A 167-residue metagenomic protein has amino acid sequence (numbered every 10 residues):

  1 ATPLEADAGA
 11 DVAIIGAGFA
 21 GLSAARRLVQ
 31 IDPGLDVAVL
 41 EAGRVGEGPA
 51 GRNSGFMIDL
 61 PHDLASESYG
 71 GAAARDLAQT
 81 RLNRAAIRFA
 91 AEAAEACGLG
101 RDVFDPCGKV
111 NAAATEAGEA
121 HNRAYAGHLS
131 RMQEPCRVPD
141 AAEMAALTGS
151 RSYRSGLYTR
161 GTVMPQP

Functional and structural regions predicted by a protein language model:
A1-V12, Q30-D36: Extreme N-terminal leader/targeting segments of oxidoreductases
E5, E47-A50, L147-G149: Short glycine-biased active-site loop of nucleotidyltransferases that positions the nucleotide triphosphate and helps
I15, L40, A112-A113: Short hydrophobic segments within beta-strands
G16-L22, A42: Glycine-rich Rossmann-fold phosphate-binding loop(s) that bind the pyrophosphate of adenine dinucleotide cofactors
V29-R52: Glycine-rich FAD pyrophosphate-binding loop
G48, R52-L82: Glycine-rich active-site loop/strand segments that organize a redox cofactor
G71-P167: Rossmann-like flavin
